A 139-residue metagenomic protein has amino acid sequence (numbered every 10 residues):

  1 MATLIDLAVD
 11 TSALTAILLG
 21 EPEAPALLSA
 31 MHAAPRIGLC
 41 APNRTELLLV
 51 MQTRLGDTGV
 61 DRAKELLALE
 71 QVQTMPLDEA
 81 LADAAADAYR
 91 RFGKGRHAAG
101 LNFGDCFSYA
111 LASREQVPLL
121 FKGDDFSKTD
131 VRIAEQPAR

Functional and structural regions predicted by a protein language model:
M1-L39, Q52-E65, K128, P137: Short, well-structured N-terminal submotif of metal-dependent ribonuclease cores
M1-T3, Y109-R139: Acidic, PIN/NYN-like endoribonuclease modules and their adjacent C-terminal/linker elements
D10, D105, G123-D125: Acidic active-site catalytic centers that drive phospho-/nucleotidyl reactions and related ester hydrolyses
A41-P42, E79, G123-D124: Short secondary-structure boundary segments
V50, Q71: Helix-loop "lid/cap" segments that line or gate small-molecule binding pockets
Q73-P118: Active-site neighborhoods of divalent-metal-dependent phosphate/nucleic-acid chemistry enzymes
